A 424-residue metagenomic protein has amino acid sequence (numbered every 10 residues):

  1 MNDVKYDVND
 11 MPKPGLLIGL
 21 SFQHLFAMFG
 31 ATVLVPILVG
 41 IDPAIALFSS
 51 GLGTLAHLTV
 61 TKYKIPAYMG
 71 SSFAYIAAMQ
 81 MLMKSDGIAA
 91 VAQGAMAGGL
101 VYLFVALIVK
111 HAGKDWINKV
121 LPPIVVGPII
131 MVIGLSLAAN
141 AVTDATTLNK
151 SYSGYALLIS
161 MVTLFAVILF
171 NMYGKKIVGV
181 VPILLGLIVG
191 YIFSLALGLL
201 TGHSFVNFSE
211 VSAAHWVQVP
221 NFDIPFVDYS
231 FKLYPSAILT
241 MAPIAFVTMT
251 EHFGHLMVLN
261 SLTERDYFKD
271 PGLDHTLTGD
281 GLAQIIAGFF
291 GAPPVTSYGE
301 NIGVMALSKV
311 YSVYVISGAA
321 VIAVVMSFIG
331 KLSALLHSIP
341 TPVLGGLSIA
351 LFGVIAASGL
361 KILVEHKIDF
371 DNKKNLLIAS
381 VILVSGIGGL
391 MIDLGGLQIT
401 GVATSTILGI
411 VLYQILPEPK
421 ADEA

Functional and structural regions predicted by a protein language model:
M1-G19, H203-F226, S261-F268, H275-T276 (+1 more regions): Intrinsically disordered, low-complexity non-transmembrane regions of multi-pass membrane transporters
M1-P12, L16, T32, G40-I41 (+2 more regions): Transmembrane alpha-helical segments and their short flanking loops that form helix-hairpins/helix-helix interfaces
N2-G15, I37-L58, K62, T240-V313: Membrane-embedded helical hairpins/re-entrant loop segments and their flanking transmembrane helices within multi-pass
G15-S160, F328-K331, S338, P342 (+1 more regions): Early transmembrane hairpin of solute transport permeases
H24-I37, S50-T59, G98-H111, G127-N140 (+16 more regions): Transmembrane alpha-helical segments of multi-pass membrane transport proteins and ion-pumping complexes
L38-D42, Y152-Y155, A166-I224, K232-P235 (+3 more regions): Flexible hinge motifs at transmembrane-helix junctions and intramembrane kinks/re-entrant loops in multi-pass membrane
D42-I45, A90, G94, P123 (+9 more regions): Membrane-interface starts of transmembrane alpha-helices
T59-M69, K119, N171-P182, S308-V313 (+1 more regions): Membrane-helix interface "capping/anchor" motifs
